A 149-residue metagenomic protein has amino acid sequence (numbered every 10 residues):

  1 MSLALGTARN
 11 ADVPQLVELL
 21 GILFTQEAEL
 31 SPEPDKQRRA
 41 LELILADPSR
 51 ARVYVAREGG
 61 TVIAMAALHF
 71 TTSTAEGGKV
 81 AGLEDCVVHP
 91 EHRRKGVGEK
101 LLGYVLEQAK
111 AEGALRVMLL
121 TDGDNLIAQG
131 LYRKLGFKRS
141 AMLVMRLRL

Functional and structural regions predicted by a protein language model:
L3, T7-G78, E84, L102-Y104 (+3 more regions): Acetyl-CoA-dependent GNAT
T71-S73, E91, D124: Short coil/turn motifs at secondary-structure junctions
G82-D85, L131: Residue-level recognition of specific faces of alpha-helices
C86-R93: A short, internal acetyl-CoA/4′-phosphopantetheine-binding micro-motif in the GNAT/acyltransferase core
E99, G103, L115, G123-A141 (+1 more regions): Conserved active-site alpha-helix within GNAT-family acetyltransferase domains
A109-T121: Conserved GNAT acetyl-CoA-binding A-motif
